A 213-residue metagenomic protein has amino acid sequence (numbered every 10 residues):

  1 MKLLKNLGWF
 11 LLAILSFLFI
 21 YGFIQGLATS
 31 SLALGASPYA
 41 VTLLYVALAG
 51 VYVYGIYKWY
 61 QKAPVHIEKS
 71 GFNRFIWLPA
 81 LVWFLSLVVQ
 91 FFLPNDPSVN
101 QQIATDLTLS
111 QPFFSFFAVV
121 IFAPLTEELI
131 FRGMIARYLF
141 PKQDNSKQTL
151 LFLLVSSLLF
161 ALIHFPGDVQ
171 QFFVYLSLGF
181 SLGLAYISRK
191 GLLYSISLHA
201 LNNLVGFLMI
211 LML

Functional and structural regions predicted by a protein language model:
M1-G8, G35-L43, A47, V65-W77 (+7 more regions): Structural motif marking the loop-to-transmembrane transition
L3-W59: Alpha-helical transmembrane segments in multi-pass membrane proteins
K5-Y21, I76-F84, L153-L158: Alpha-helical transmembrane segments
F17-Y21, Y52-Y57, L85-S86, E127 (+2 more regions): Alpha-helical transmembrane segments of polytopic integral membrane proteins, especially the permease/helical cores
Q25, Y52-Y57, S86, Q90 (+3 more regions): Structural signal for membrane-spanning alpha-helices in multi-pass inner-membrane proteins, emphasizing helix cores
L32-P38, Q61-A123, P141, L211: Juxtamembrane helix-loop-helix connectors linking adjacent transmembrane helices in multi-pass membrane enzymes
V53-P64, A185-S188: Structural signal for the C-terminal ends of transmembrane alpha-helices and the immediately following loop
P112-L213: Transmembrane helix-loop-helix hairpins at the membrane interface of multi-pass integral membrane proteins
